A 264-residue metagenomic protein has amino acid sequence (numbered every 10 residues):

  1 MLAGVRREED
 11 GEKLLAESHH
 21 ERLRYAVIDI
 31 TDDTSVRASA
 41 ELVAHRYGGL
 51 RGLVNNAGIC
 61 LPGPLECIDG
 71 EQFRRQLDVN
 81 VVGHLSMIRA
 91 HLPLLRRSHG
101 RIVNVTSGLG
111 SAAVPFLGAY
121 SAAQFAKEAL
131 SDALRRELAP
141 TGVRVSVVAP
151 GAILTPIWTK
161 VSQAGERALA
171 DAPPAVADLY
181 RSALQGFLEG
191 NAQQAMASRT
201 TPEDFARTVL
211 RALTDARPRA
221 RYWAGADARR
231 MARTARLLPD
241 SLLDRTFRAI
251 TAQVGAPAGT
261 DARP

Functional and structural regions predicted by a protein language model:
M1-E12: Conserved glycine-rich Rossmann-like NAD(P)H-binding loop of the short-chain dehydrogenase/reductase
I28-E41, G70: The beta1-alpha1 cofactor-binding region of Rossmann-like NAD(H)/NADP(H)-dependent oxidoreductases
P64-L65, Q72-R74: Substrate-binding pocket helix/loop in short-chain dehydrogenase/reductase
I88, A123-A126: Active-site helix of classical SDR
I88-R89, D132: A short, exposed helix-loop element centered on a Lys and neighboring polar residues
S107: Residue(s) in the substrate-gating loop at a strand-loop-helix junction that position the organic substrate next
P140-A195: C-terminal beta-strand-loop-alpha-helix "lid" module of Rossmann-like NAD(P)-dependent dehydrogenases
